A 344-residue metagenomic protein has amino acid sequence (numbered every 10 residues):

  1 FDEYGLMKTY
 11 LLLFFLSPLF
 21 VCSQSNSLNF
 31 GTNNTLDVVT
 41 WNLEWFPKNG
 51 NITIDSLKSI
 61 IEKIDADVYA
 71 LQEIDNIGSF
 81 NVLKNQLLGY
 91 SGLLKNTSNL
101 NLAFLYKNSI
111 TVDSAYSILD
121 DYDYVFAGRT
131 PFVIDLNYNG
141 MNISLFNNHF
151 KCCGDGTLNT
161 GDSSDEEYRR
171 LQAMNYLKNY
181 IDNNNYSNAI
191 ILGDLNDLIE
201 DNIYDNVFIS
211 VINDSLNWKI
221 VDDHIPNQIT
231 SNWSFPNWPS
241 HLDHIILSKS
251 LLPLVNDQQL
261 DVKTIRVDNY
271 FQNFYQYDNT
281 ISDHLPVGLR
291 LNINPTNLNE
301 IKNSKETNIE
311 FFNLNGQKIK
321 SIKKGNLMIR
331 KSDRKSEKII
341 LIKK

Functional and structural regions predicted by a protein language model:
F1-S25, L298-N299: Bacterial Sec-dependent N-terminal signal peptides
V21-L87, N96-N101, L171-N175, D268 (+2 more regions): N-terminal, active-site-proximal structural segment of metallo-dependent hydrolase catalytic domains
Q24, I77, Y116-I118, Y124-G128 (+2 more regions): Metal-dependent phosphoester-hydrolase catalytic domains
T35-K48, Y116-S117, N142-D155: Active-site-proximal beta-strand elements of phosphoester/diester hydrolases
V38-L43, I60-F80, L105, I134 (+6 more regions): Active-site beta-strand/loop signature of hydrolases that rely on acidic residues for catalysis
I74-K151: Structured beta-strand-rich core segments of catalytic domains in phosphoester-bond hydrolases
I293-K318: Residue-level detector of functionally pivotal "anchor" positions at catalytic/ligand-binding pockets or at interdomain
G325-K344: C-terminal tail/sorting-segment detector
